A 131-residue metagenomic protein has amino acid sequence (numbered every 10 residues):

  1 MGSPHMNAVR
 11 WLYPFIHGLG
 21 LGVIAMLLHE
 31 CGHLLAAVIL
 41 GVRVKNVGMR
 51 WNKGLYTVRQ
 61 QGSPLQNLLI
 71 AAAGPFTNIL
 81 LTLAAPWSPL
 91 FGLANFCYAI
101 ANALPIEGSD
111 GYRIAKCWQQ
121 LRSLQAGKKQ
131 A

Functional and structural regions predicted by a protein language model:
M1-A131: Hydrophobic transmembrane alpha-helices and their immediate loop junctions in multi-pass integral membrane proteins
